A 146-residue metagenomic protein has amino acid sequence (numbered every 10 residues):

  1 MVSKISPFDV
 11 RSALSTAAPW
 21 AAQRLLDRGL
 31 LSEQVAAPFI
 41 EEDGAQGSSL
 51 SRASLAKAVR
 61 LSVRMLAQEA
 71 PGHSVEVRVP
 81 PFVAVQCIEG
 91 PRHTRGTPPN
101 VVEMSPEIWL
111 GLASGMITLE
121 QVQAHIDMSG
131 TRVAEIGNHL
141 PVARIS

Functional and structural regions predicted by a protein language model:
M1-V35, T97-S146: C-terminal interaction segments
E33-K57: Negatively charged, low-complexity tracts enriched in Asp/Glu with abundant Ser/Thr
A45, V63-R64, S146: Charge-dense, helix-prone N-terminal extensions
S51, R78-P80: Short, glycine-/small-residue-enriched flexible loop/hinge segments at domain edges that mediate gating
A53-V75: A glycine-rich beta-turn/hairpin centered on an aromatic-Pro dipeptide
L66, V83, R132-A134: Residues that cap or initiate secondary-structure elements
A70-G72, P80, Q121: A generic structural signal for short, non-catalytic loop/turn and secondary-structure boundary residues
V79, Q86-V101: Mature extracellular/passenger domains of Gram-negative fimbrial/pilin and adhesin proteins
